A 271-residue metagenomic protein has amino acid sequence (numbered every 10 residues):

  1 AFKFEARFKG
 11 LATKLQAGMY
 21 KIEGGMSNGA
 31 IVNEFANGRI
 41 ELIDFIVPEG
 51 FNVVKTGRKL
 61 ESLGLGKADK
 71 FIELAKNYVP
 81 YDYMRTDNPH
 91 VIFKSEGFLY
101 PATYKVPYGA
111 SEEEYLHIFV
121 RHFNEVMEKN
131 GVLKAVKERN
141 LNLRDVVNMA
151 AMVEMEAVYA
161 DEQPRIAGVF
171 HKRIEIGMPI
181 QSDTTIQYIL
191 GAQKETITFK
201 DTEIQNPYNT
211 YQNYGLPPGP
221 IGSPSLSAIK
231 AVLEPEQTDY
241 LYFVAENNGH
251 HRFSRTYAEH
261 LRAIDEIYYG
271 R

Functional and structural regions predicted by a protein language model:
A1, A6-G25, K67, K76-I92 (+1 more regions): Positively charged
K3, G18-M19, E34, I43-F45 (+2 more regions): A structural feature that tracks compact, well-ordered secondary-structure segments with a strong bias toward
F4-R7, L15-A17, I40-L42, G131-A135: N-terminal post-signal-peptidase region of extra-cytosolic proteins
R7-F8, G24-L63: Membrane-embedded segments
G10-A17, A36-I40, E96-Y100: Acidic/histidine-rich, surface-exposed loop or edge segments in extracytoplasmic proteins
I22-R39, P107, E114-N124: Conserved "repeat-terminator" motif of extracellular CCP/Sushi domains
F35, E61-K76: A short alpha->loop->secondary-structure connector
I46, K59, L65-G66, P80-R271: Bacterial extracytoplasmic/cell-wall-associated proteins, especially those involved in peptidoglycan
